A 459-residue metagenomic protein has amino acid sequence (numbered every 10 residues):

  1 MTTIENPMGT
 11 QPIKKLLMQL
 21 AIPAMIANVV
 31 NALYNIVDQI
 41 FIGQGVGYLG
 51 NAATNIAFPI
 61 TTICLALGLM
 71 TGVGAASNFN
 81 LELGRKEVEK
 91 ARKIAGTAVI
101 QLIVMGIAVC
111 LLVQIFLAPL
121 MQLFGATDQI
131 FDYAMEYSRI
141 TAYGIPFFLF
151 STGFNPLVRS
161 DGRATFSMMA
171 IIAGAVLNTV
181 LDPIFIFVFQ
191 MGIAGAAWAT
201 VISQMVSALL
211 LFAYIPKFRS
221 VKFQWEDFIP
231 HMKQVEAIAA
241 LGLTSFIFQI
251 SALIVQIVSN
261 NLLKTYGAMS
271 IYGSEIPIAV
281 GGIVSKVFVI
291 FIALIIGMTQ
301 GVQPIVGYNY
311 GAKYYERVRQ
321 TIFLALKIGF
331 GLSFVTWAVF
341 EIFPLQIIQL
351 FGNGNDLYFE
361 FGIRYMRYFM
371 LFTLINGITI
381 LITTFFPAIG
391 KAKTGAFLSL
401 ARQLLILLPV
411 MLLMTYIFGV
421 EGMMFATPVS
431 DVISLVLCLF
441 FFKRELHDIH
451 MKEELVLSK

Functional and structural regions predicted by a protein language model:
M1-A21, F79-P146, V188-L243, V306-L371 (+1 more regions): Short alpha-helical transmembrane segments in multi-pass integral membrane proteins
K14-L33, V37, I60-L67, Y143 (+5 more regions): Residue-level signal for short hydrophobic patches within transmembrane helices of multi-pass membrane transporters
Q19-D38, I140, S151, G174 (+2 more regions): Transmembrane helical elements of multi-pass membrane transporters/channels
A24, N28, I40, S77 (+15 more regions): Transmembrane alpha-helix boundary and packing residues in multipass membrane permease domains and related
L33-N51, M121-D128, I184-M191, L253-I283 (+4 more regions): Helix-terminus/linker motif at the lipid-water interface of multi-pass membrane proteins
Y48-P59, A134, S138, A197 (+2 more regions): Small-residue hotspots at the loop-to-helix junctions and early N-terminal turns of transmembrane alpha-helices
N51-L111, F148-S167, N260, V280-A338 (+2 more regions): Small-residue-rich hydrophobic transmembrane alpha-helices
G72, T141-R159, S167-N178, A196-L209 (+4 more regions): Short runs within selected transmembrane alpha-helices of multi-pass transporters and secretion channels
